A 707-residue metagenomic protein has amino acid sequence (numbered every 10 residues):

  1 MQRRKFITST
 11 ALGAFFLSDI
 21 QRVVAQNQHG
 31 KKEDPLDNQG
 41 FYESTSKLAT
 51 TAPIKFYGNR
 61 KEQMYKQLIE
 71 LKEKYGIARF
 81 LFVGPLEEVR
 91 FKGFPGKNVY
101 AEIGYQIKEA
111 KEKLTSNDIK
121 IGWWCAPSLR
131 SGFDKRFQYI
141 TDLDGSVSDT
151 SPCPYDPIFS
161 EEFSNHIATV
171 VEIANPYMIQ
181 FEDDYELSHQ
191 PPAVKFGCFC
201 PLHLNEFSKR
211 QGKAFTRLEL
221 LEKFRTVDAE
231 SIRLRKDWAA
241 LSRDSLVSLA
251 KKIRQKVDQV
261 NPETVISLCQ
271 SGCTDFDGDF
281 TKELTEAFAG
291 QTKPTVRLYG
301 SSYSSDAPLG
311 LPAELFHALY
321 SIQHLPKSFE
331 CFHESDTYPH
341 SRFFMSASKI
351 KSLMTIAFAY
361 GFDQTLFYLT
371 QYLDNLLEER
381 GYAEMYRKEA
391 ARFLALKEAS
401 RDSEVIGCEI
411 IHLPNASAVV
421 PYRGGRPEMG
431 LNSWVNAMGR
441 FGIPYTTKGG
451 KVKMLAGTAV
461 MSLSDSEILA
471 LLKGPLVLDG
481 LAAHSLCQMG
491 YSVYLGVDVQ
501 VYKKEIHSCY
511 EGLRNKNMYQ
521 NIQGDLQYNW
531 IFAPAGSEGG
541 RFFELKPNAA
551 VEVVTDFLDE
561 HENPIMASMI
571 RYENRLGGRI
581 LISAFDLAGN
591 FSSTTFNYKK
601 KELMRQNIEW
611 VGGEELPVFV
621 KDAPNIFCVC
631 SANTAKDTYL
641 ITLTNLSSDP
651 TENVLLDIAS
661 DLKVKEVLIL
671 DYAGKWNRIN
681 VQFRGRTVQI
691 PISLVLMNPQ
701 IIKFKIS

Functional and structural regions predicted by a protein language model:
K5-Q26: N-terminal export signals
P35-L36, V83-P85, F94, Y177 (+14 more regions): Hydrophobic targeting/anchoring helices
A49-N59, R90-E102, S146-E161, S231-V247 (+2 more regions): The substrate-binding groove and active-site-proximal loops of carbohydrate-active enzymes, especially glycoside
Q63-E88, I173-P176, M354-Y360, Q364 (+2 more regions): Catalytic domains of carbohydrate-active enzymes, especially glycoside hydrolases
L68, E73-Y105, L129-T141, S188-P191: Aromatic-lined carbohydrate-binding/catalytic grooves of carbohydrate-active enzymes
K120-A174, F215-W238: Active-site-adjacent "subsite" loops/lids of carbohydrate-active enzymes
F199-I266: Active-site neighborhood of glycoside hydrolase catalytic domains
M429-G430, V435, Y445-G450, A456-I706: A conserved amphipathic helix/loop scaffold that creates a polar/acidic microenvironment used either to coordinate
